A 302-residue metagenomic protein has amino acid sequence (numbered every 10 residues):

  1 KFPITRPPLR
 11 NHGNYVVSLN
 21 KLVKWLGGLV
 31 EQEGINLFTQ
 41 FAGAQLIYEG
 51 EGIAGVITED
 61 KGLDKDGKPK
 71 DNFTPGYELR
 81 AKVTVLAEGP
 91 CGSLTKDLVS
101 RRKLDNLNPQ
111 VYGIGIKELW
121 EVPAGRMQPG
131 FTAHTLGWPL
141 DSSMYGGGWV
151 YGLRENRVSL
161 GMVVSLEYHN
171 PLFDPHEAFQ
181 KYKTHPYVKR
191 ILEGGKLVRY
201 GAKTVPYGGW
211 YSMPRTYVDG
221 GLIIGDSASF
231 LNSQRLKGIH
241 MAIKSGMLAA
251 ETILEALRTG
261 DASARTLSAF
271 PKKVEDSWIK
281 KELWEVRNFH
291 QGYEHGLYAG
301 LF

Functional and structural regions predicted by a protein language model:
K1, L94, R102, S277 (+1 more regions): N-terminal FAD cofactor-binding segment of flavoenzymes
K1-H12: A conserved beta-strand/loop capping segment in the N-terminal third of enzymes that catalyze redox or closely related
N11-Y15, L19, T74, D105 (+1 more regions): Alpha-helix N-cap/helix-initiation motif
N20, K24-W25, L29-E193, S229 (+2 more regions): Predominantly flavin-linked oxidoreductase catalytic cores and closely associated redox partners
L107, N170-F173, S212-R215, S233-M241 (+3 more regions): Alpha-helix capping and helix-loop boundary segments enriched in small/acidic/polar residues
R190-G201, G260-L267: Flexible, glycine/charged-enriched surface loops at secondary-structure junctions
A202-S233: FAD-binding beta-loop-beta segment adjacent to the flavin cofactor pocket
S229-R235, M247-G300: Active-site-proximal substrate-binding core of FAD-dependent oxidoreductases
